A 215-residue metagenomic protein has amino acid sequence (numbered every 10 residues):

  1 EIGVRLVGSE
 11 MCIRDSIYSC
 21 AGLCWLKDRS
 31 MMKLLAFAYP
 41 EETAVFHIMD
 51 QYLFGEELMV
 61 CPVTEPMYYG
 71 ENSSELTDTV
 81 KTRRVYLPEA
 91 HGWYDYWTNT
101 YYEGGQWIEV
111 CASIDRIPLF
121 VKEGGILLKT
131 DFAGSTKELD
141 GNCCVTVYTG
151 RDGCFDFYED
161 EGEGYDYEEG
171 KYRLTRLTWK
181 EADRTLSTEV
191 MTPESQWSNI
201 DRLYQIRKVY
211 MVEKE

Functional and structural regions predicted by a protein language model:
E1-G8, C12-I13: Single conserved hydrophobic/aromatic residue that forms the stacking wall/gate of nucleotide- or nucleobase-binding
S9-E10, S16-C24, L34-A38, V63-P66 (+3 more regions): Generic, well-ordered alpha-helical scaffold segments in large soluble proteins
R14, Y18, D28-L34, D50-Y52 (+4 more regions): Beta-sheet entry/capping signal
A21, E42, F46-Q51, E71-S74 (+5 more regions): Generic recognition of flexible, low-complexity loop/linker segments
S30-T82: Flexible, glycine/threonine-enriched loop-and-boundary segments that flank and lead into catalytic domains of large
E42-A44, E57-M59, T64-Y68, A90-G92 (+9 more regions): Short, glycine-/Ser/Thr-/acidic-enriched flexible segments
M67-E89, T192-E213: Surface-exposed beta-strand/loop patches in extracellular or lumenal glycoproteins
R116-K214: Accessory, solvent-exposed terminal regions and/or long lumenal/extracellular loops of proteins
